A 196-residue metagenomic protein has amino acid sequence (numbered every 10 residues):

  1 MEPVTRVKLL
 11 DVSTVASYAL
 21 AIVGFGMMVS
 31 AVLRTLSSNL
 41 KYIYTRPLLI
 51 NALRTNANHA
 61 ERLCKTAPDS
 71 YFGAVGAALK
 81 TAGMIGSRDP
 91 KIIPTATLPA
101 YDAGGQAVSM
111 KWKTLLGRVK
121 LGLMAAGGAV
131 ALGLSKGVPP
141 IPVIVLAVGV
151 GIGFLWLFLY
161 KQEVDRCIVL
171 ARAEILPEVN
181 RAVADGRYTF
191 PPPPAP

Functional and structural regions predicted by a protein language model:
M1-A57, R62, T66-A67, D102-R172 (+1 more regions): Hydrophobic alpha-helical transmembrane segments of small proteolipidic membrane proteins, enriched in energy-coupled
T55-S87, V183-P196: Acidic, Ser/Thr-rich low-complexity segments on the non-lumenal side of membrane proteins
A78-M110: Hydrophobic alpha-helical transmembrane segments and immediately flanking/interface helices in integral membrane
D89-I92, A96, A171-A182: Transmembrane helical bundles of ABC transporters
